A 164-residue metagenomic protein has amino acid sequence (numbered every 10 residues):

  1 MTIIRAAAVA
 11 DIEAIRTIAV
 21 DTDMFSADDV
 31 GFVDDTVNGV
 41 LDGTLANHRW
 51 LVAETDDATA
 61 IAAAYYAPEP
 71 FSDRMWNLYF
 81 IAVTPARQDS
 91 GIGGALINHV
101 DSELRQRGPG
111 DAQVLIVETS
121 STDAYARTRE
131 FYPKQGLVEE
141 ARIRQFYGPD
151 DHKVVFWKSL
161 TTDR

Functional and structural regions predicted by a protein language model:
M1-I3: Extreme N-terminal starter segment of soluble prokaryotic enzymes
A6-A86, G94-H99, E103-G108, L160: Acetyl-CoA-dependent GNAT
H48-W50, D151-V155: Short hydrophobic/aromatic beta-strand or adjacent loop that forms the aromatic wall/cage of a ligand/substrate-binding
D73-M75, R129, E140, F146 (+1 more regions): A short, glycine- and basic residue-enriched loop/turn that sits immediately adjacent to a domain's principal
I81-D89, T119-T122: A short, internal acetyl-CoA/4′-phosphopantetheine-binding micro-motif in the GNAT/acyltransferase core
L115-T128, F146-D150: Conserved beta-strand-loop-alpha-helix junction that forms the acyl-donor binding cleft
Y132, L137: Conserved active-site tyrosine of GNAT-family acetyltransferases
